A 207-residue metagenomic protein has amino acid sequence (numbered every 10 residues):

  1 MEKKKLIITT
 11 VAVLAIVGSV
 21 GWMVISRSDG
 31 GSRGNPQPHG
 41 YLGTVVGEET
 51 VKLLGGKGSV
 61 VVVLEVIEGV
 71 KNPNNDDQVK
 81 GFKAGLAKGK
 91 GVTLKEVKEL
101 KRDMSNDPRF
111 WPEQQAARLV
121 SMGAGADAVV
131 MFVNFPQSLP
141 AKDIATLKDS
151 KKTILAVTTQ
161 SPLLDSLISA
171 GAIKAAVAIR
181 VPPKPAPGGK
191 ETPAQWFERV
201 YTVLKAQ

Functional and structural regions predicted by a protein language model:
E2-Q207: A residue-level marker of the well-folded mature domains of exported/periplasmic proteins
